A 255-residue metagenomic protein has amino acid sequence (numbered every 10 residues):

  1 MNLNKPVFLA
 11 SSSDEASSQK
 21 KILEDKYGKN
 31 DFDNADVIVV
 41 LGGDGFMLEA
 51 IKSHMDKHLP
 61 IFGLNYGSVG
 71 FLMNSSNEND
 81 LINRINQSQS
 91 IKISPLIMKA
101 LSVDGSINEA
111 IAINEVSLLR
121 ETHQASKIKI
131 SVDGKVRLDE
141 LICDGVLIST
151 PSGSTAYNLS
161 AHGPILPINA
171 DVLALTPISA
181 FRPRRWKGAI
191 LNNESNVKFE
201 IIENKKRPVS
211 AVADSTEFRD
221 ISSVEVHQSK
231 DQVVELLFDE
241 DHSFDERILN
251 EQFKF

Functional and structural regions predicted by a protein language model:
M1-V37, L41, M47-S53, S76-K92 (+1 more regions): ATP/NTP phosphate-donor binding region
V39, N65, V116, S215: A residue-level signal for conserved active-site and pocket-lining positions in enzyme catalytic cores
G43-F46, G67-V69, S152-T155: Short glycine-rich anion-binding loops that position phosphate/pyrophosphate groups of nucleotides and phosphorylated
E49-D56, N158-H162: Short Gly/Thr/Asp-enriched flexible loops that form oxyanion-binding sites at enzyme active sites
H58-P60: Proline-centered loop/turn at the N-terminus of a beta-strand
V69-G145: Catalytic core of DAGKc-family lipid kinases
A110, L118, D133-L138, W186-F255: ATP/nucleoside-binding phosphotransfer catalytic cores, i.e., glycine-rich phosphate-binding loops
L147-R184: Gly/Ser/Thr-rich active-site loops/lids in small-molecule metabolic enzymes that frequently grip phosphoryl groups
